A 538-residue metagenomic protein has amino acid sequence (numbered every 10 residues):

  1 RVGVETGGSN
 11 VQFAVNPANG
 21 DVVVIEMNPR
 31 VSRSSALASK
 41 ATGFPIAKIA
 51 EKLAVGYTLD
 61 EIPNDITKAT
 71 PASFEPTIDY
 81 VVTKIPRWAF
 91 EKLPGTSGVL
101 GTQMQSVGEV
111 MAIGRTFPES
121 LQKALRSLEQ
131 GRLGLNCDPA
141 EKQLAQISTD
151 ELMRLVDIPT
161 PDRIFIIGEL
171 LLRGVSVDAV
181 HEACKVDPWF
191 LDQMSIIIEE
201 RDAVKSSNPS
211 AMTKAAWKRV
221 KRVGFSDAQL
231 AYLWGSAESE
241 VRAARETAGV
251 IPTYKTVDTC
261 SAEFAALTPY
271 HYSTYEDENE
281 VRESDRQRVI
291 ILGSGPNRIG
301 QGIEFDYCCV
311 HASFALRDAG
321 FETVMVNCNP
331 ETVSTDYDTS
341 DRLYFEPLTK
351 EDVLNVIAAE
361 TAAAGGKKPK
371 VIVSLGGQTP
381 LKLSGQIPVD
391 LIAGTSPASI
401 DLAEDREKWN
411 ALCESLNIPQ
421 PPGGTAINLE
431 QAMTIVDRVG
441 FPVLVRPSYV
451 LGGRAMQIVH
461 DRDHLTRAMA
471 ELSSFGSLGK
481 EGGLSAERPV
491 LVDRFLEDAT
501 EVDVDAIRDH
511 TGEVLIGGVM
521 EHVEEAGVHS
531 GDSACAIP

Functional and structural regions predicted by a protein language model:
R1-G224, T247-P252, A262, A266 (+7 more regions): ATP-dependent carboxylate activation and anion-phosphoryl transfer catalytic cores that bind Mg-ATP to form
S34-L37, I299-G302, I400: A generic structural signal for short coil/turn motifs at secondary-structure boundaries
Q229-E280: C-terminal amphipathic alpha-helical interaction region
R298-C308, T379-S384: Glycine/threonine-rich flexible loop motifs
I372: N-terminal Rossmann-like NAD(P) cofactor-binding module of classical short-chain dehydrogenase/reductase
V389-L391, T395-M456: A conserved helix-loop-beta module that forms one wall/lid of the active-site cleft in ATP-utilizing catalytic domains
